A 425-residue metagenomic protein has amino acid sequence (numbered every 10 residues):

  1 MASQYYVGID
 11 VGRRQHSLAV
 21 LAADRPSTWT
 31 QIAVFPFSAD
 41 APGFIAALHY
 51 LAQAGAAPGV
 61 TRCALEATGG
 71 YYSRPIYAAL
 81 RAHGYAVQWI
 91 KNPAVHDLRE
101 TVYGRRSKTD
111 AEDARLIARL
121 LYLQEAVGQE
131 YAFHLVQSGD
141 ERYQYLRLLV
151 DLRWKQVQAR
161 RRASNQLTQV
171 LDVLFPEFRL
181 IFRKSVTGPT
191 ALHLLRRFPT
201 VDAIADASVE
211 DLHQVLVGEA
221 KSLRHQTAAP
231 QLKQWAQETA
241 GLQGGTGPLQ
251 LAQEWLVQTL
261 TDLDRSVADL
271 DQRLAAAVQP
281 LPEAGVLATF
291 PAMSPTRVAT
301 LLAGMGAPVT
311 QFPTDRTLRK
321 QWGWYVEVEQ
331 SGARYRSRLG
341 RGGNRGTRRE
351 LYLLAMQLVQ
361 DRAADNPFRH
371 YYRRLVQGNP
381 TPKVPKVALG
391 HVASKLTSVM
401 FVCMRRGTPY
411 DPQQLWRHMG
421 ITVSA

Functional and structural regions predicted by a protein language model:
M1-A425: A detector of single, family-specific signature residues that are central to catalytic or substrate-handling motifs
